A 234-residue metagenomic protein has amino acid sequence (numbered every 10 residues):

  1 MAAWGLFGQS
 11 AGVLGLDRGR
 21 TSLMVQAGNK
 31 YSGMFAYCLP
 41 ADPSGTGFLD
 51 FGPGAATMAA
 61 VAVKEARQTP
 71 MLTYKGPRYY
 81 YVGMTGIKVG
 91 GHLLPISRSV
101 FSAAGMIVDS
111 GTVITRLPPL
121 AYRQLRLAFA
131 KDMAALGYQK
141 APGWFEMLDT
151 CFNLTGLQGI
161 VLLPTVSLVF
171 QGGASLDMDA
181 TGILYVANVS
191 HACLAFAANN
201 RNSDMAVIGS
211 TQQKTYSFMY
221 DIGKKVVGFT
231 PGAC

Functional and structural regions predicted by a protein language model:
M1-R78, G105-V108, V113-R116, L120-S167 (+1 more regions): Non-catalytic N-lobe/flap surface of aspartyl protease domains
A41, V89-G91, L168-G172: Short acidic, glycine-rich loop/turn motifs
Y74-R78, I87-G90, T211-K214, M219-C234: C-terminal helix/juxtamembrane-tail motif
M84-A103, A198-R201: A short acidic-Thr-Gly-centered motif at the start of a beta-strand
T85-I87, H92, T112, A174 (+1 more regions): Well-ordered beta-strand scaffold positions
S110, P118-A121, F170-G172, D179-G182 (+2 more regions): Active-site proximal loops enriched in glycine and acidic residues that flank catalytic Cys/His/Asp and coordinate
M178-Q212: A conserved acidic, glycine/proline-rich C-terminal tail/linker
